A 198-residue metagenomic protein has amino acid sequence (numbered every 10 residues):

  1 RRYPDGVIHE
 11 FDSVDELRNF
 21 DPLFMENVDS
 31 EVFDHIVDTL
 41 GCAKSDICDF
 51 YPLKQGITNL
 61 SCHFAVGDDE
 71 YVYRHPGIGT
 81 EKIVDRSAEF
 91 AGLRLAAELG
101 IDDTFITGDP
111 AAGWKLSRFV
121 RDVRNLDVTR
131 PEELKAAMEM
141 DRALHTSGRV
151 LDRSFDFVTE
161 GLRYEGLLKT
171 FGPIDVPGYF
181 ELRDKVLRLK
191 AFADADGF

Functional and structural regions predicted by a protein language model:
R1-H35: Conserved alpha/beta core of the MobA/IspD/sugar-nucleotide pyrophosphorylase nucleotidyltransferase superfamily
R1-H9, I106, A191, A195-F198: Short intrinsically disordered, low-complexity coil segments enriched in acidic
D5-I8, D49, E81: Conserved short-loop catalytic and cofactor-binding motifs
V14, P22-S30, I83, P131-L134 (+2 more regions): Generic detection of long, well-ordered alpha-helical segments
E16, A136-M140, R163, L182-K185: Internal, well-ordered alpha-helical segments in soluble enzyme and binding-protein domains
L23, H35, T39, M140-S147: C-terminal alpha-helix
D29-D49, R149-F198: An alpha-helical support segment within catalytic cores of ATP-dependent transferases
Y51-V158, E165, P173, P177: ATP-binding pocket architecture of kinase catalytic cores
